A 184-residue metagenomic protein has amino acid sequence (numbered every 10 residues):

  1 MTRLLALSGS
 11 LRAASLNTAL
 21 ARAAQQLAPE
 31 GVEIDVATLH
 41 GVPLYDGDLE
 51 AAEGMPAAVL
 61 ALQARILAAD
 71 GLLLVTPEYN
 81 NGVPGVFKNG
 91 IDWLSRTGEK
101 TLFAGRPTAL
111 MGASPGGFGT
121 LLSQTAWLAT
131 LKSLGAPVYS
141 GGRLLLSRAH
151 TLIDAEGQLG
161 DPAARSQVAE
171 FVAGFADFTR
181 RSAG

Functional and structural regions predicted by a protein language model:
T2-V32: N-terminal beta1-alpha1 ligand-phosphate binding loop
L4, N17, A21, V59 (+4 more regions): A general structural signal for well-ordered alpha-helical segments in protein cores
L5, P137-G184: Glycine-rich phosphate/pyrophosphate-binding loop and the adjoining helix
V32-Y45, V138-S147: Short beta-strand elements in bilobed, periplasmic/extracellular small-molecule ligand-binding domains
L39-P56, I153: N-terminal beta-loop-helix "entrance" segment that forms/cooperates in small-molecule cofactor or anionic ligand
G54-G135: Helix-loop-strand module that forms the ligand-binding subsite of alpha/beta enzymes
